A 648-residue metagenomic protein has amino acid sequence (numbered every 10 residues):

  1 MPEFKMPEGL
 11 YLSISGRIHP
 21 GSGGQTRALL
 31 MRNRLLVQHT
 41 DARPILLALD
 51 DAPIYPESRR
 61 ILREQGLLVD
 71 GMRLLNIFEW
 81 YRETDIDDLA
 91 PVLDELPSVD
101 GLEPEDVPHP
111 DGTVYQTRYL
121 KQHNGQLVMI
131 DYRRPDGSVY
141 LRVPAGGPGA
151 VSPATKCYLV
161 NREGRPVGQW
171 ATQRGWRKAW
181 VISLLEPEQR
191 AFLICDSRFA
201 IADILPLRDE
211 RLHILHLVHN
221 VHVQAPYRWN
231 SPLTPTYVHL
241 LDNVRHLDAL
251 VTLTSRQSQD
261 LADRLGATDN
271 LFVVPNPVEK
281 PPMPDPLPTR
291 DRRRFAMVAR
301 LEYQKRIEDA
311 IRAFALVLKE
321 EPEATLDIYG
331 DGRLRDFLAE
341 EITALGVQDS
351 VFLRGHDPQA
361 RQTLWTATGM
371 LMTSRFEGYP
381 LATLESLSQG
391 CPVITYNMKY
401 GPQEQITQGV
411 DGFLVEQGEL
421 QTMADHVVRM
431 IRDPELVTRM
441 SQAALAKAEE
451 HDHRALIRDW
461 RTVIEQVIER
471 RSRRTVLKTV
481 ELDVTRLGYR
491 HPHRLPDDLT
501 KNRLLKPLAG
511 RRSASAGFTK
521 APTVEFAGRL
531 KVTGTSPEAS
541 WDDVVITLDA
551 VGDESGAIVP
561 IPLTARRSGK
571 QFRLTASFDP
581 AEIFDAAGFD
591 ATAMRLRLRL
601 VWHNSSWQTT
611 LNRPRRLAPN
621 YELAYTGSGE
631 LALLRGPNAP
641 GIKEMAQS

Functional and structural regions predicted by a protein language model:
G101, E105, R470-S648: Basic, ligand-binding patches in group-transfer machinery, especially extracytoplasmic/periplasmic segments
V181-L185, V221, N230-A249: Membrane-proximal helix-turn-helix segments that form the acceptor-binding/catalytic region of lipid-linked
R256, P277: Carbohydrate-associated surface elements
P286-K305, I311-F314: Conserved donor-binding/catalytic core segment of Leloir-type glycosyltransferases
H356, R375: Aromatic "clamp/platform" in nucleotide-sugar-dependent glycosyltransferases that forms part of the donor/acceptor
T363, T422, R429, L436-E450 (+2 more regions): A short, well-ordered alpha-helix in the C-terminal region of glycosyltransferases
P392-Y396: Short hydrophobic beta-strand element within catalytic cores of glycosyltransferases and related nucleotide-activated
T407-G409, F413-L420, V428-P434: Conserved acidic donor-binding segment of nucleotide-sugar-dependent glycosyltransferases
